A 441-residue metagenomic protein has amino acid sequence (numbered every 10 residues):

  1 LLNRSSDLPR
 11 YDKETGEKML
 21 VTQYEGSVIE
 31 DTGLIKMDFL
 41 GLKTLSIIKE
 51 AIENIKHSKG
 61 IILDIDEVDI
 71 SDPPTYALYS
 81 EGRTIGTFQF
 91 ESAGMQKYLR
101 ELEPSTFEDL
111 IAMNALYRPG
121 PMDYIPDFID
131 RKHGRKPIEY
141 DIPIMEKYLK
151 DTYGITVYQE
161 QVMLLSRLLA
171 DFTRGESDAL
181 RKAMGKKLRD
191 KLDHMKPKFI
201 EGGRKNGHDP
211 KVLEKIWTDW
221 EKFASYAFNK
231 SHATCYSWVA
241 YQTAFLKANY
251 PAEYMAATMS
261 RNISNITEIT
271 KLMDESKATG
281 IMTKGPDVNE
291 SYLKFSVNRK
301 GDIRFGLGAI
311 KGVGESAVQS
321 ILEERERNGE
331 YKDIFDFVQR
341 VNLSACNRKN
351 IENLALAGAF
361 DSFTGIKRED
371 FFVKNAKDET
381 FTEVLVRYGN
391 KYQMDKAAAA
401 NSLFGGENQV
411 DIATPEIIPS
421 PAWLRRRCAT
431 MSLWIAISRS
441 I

Functional and structural regions predicted by a protein language model:
L1-I441: Noncatalytic, beta-rich nucleic-acid-contacting surfaces in large DNA/RNA-processing enzymes
